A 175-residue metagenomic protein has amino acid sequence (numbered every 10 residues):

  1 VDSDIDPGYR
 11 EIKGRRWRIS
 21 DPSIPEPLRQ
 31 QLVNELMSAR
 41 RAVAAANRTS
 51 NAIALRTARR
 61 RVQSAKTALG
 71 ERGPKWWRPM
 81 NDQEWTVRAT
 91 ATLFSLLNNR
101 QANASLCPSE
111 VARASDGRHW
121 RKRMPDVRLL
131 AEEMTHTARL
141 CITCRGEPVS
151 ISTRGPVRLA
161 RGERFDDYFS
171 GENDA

Functional and structural regions predicted by a protein language model:
V1-Y9: Short acidic, Pro/Gly- and aromatic-enriched capping/linker segments at domain boundaries
R29-A46, A65: Non-transmembrane amphipathic alpha-helical segments
S64-P79: Amphipathic alpha-helical coiled-coil segments
W85-S105, D126, L130-H136: Positively charged, polyanion-binding regions of nucleic-acid-associated proteins
N103-A114: Short acidic, hydrophobic short linear motifs in intrinsically disordered regions
A112-M124: Short helix-coil junctions and helix-kink-helix linkers
T135-C144: A short, conserved structural fragment
R145-G171: Short, cationic-aromatic polyanion-contact patches
